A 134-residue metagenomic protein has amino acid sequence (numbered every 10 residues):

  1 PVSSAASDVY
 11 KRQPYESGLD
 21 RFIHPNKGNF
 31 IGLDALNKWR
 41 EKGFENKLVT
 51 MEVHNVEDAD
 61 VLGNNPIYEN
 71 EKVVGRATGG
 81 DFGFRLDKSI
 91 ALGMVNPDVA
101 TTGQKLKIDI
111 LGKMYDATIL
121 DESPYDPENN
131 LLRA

Functional and structural regions predicted by a protein language model:
P1-A6, Y10: Single conserved hydrophobic/aromatic residue that forms the stacking wall/gate of nucleotide- or nucleobase-binding
K11-A134: Glycine-rich, small/acidic residue-mixed loop/short-helix segments
